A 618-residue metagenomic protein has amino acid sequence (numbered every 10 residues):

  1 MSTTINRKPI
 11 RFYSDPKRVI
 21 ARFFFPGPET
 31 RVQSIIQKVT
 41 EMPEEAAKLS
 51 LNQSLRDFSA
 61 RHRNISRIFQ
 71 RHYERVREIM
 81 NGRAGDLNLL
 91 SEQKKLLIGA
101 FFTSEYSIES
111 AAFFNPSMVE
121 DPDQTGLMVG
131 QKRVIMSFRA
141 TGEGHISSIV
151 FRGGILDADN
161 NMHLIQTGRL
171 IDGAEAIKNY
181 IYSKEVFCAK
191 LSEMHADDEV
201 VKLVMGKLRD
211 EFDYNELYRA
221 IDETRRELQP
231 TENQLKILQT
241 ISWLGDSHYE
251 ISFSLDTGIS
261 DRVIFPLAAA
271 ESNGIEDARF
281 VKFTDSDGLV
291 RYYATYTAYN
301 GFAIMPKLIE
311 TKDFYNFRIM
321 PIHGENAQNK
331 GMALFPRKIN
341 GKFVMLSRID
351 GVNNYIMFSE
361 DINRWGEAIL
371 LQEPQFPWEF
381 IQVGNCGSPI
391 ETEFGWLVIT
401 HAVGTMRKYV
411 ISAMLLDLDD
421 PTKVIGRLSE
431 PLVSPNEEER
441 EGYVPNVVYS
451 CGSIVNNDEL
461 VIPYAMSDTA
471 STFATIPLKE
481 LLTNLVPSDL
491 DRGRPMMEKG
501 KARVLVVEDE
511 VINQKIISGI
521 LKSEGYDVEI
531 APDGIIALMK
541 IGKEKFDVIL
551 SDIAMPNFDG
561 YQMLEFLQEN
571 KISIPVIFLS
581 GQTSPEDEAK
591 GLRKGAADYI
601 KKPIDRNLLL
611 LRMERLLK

Functional and structural regions predicted by a protein language model:
M1-N273, K282-A333, R337-I381, E391-Y443 (+1 more regions): Beta-rich carbohydrate-recognition and catalytic domains
I512, D533-I536, D559-Q562: Acidic catalytic/metal-coordinating carboxylates
K515-S523: Charged docking surfaces used in two-component/phosphorelay signaling
M539, Y561-S573: Short amphipathic alpha-helix used as the core "switch/output" element in two-component signaling
E544-L550: Active-site beta3 strand of CheY-like receiver
M555: Receiver (REC) domain active-site loop signature in two-component systems and cognate sites in sensor histidine kinases
Q562, T583-D598, L611: Alpha4 helix (beta4-alpha4-beta5 surface) of REC/receiver domains from two-component response regulators
